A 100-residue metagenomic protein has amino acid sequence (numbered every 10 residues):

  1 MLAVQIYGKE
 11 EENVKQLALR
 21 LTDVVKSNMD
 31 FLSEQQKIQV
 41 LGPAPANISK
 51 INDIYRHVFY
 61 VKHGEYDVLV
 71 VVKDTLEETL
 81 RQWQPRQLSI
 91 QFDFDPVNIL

Functional and structural regions predicted by a protein language model:
M1-L100: Accessory helical-bundle/CTD segments and flexible terminal tails appended to RecA-like ATPase motors
